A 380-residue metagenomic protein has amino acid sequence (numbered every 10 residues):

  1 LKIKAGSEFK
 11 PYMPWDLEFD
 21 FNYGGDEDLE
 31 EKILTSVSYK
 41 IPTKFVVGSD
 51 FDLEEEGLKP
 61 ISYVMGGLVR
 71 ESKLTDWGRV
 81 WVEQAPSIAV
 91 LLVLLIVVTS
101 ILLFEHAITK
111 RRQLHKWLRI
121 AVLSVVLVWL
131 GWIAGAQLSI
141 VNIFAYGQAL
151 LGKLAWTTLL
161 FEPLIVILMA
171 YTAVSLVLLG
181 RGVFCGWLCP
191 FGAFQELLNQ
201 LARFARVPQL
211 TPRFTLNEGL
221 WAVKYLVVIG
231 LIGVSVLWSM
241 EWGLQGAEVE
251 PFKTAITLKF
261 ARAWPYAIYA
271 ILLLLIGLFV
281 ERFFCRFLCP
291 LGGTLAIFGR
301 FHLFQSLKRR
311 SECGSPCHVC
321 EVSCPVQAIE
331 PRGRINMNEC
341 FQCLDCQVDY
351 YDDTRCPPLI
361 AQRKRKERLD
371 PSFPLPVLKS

Functional and structural regions predicted by a protein language model:
L1-P331, N338-E339, D345-S380: Non-ligating segments of multi-cofactor redox enzymes
